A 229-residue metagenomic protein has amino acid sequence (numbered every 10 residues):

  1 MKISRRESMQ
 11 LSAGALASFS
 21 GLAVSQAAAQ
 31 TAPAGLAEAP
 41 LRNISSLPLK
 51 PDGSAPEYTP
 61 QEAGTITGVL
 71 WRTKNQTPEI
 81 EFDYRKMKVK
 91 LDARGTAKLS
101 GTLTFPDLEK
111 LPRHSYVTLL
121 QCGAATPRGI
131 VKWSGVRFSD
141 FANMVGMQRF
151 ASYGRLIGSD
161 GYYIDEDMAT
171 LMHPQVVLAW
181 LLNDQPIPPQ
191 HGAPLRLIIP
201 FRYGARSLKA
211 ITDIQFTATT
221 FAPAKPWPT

Functional and structural regions predicted by a protein language model:
M1-F19: N-terminal secretory signal peptides and thylakoid transit peptides that target proteins across membranes
Q30-T229: Structured, non-membrane catalytic/scaffold regions adjacent to prosthetic-group chemistry
